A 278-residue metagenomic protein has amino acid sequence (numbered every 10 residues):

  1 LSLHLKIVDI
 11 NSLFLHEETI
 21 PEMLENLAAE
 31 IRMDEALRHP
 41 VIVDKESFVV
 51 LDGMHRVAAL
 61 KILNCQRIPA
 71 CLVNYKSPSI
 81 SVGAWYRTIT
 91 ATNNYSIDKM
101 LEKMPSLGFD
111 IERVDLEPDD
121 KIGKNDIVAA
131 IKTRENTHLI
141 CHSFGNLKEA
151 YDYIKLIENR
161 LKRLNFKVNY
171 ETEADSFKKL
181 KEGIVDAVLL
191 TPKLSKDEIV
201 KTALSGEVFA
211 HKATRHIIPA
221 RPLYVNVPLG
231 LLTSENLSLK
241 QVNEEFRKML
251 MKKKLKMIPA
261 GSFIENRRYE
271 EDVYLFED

Functional and structural regions predicted by a protein language model:
L1-E46, H55, K61, C65-Q66 (+1 more regions): Short alpha-helix boundary/capping and kink motifs at helix termini
M33, N74-R134, E198-A213: Amphipathic, charge-rich alpha-helical segments that serve as recognition/docking helices
L37-V49, H55-T90, A174, L275-D278: A short, basic-hydrophobic beta/loop patch
V50-L51, L190: Short beta-strand scaffold positions
V114-F177: Hydrophobic, aromatic-enriched interface-forming segments
K124-N125, T191, G206-F209, M249 (+1 more regions): Mature exported/compartmentalized surface modules and terminal targeting/interaction regions
S176-I184, V188-N236: Long, compositionally biased intrinsically disordered regions
R215-D278: Charge-dense, extended regions
